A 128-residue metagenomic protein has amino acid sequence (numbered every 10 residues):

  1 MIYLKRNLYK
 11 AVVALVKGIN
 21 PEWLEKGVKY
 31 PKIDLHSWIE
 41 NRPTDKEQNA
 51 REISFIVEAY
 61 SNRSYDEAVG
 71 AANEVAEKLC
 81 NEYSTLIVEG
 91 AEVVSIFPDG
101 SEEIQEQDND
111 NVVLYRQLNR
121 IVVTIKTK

Functional and structural regions predicted by a protein language model:
M1-W23, W38-K128: Charged, amphipathic alpha-helical segments and their flanking helix caps
V28-I39: A short, hydrophobic beta-strand-centered structural micro-motif
